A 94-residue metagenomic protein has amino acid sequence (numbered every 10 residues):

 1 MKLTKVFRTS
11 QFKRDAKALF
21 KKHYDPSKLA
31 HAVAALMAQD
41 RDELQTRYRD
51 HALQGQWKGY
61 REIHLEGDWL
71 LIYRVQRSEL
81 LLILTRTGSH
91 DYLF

Functional and structural regions predicted by a protein language model:
M1-G67, Q76-L82, T87, D91-F94: Basic, Lys/Arg-enriched alpha-helical interface segments
